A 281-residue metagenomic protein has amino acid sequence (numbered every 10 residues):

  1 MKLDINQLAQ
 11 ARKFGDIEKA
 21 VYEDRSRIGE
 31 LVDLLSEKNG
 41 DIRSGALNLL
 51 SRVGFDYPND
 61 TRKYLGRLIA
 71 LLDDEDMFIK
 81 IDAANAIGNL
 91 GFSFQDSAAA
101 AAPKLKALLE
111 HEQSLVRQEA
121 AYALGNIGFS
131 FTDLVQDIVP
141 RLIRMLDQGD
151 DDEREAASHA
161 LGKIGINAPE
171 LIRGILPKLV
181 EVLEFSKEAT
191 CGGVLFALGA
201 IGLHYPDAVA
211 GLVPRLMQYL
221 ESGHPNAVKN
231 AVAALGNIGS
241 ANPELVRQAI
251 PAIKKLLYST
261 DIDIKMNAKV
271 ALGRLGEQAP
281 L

Functional and structural regions predicted by a protein language model:
M1-R62, G66, A70-D73, K80 (+4 more regions): Extended repeat-based scaffolds of very large eukaryotic assembly and lipid-transport proteins
Q10-A11, G40-D41, M77-F78, S114-L115 (+4 more regions): Alpha-helix N-cap/helix-start positions at coil->helix boundaries
A11-G15, G29, S44, I81-N85 (+7 more regions): Alpha-solenoid HEAT/ARM repeat scaffold
E23-S26, N59-R67, D96-K104, D133-R141 (+3 more regions): Short sequence/structural elements of tandem HEAT/ARM alpha-solenoid repeats
E30-K38, R67-E75, K104-E112, I138-G149 (+3 more regions): Alpha-solenoid HEAT/Armadillo-like helical repeat scaffolds in large eukaryotic proteins
S51, G88-N89, G125-N126, G162 (+3 more regions): Structural signature of alpha-helical solenoid repeat scaffolds
F55-D56, F92-D96, F129-S130, I166-N167 (+3 more regions): Alpha-solenoid helical repeat scaffolds
L257-L281: Eukaryotic acidic, Ser/Thr-rich intrinsically disordered low-complexity regions
